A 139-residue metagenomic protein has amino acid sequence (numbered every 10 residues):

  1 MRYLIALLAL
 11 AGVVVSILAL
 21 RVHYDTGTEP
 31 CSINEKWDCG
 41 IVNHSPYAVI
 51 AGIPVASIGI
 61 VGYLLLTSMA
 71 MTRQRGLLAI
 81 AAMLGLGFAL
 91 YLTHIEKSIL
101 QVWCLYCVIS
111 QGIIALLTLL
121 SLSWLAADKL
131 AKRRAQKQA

Functional and structural regions predicted by a protein language model:
M1-A139: Membrane-interfacial helix-loop segments of redox and metal-homeostasis proteins, especially TM-loop-TM junctions
